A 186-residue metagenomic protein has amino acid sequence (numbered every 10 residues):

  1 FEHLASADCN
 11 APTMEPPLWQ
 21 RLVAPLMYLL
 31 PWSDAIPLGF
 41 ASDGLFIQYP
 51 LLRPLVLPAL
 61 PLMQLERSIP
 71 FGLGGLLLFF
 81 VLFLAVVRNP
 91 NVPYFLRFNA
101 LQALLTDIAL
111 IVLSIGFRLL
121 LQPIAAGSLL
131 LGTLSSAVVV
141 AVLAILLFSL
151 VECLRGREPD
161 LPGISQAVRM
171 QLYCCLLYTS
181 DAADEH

Functional and structural regions predicted by a protein language model:
M14-M27: Alpha-helical transmembrane segments and their helix-start/interface "positive-inside/aromatic belt" motifs in integral
L29-D43: Alpha-helical transmembrane segments of multi-pass membrane proteins
L45-M63: Perimembrane loop-to-helix junctions flanking transmembrane segments
P58-G75: Interfacial helix-start motif at the membrane-water boundary
F80-V92, A144-R155: Membrane-cytosol interface at the C-terminal ends of transmembrane alpha helices in small multi-pass membrane proteins
N91-R97, I124, C153-L172: Juxtamembrane/interfacial segments flanking transmembrane helices
L130-D160: Helix-rich interaction surfaces within compact, conserved domain-sized segments that mediate assembly or partner
Y178-H186: Conserved small/polar residues in nucleotide/adenosyl-binding loops
